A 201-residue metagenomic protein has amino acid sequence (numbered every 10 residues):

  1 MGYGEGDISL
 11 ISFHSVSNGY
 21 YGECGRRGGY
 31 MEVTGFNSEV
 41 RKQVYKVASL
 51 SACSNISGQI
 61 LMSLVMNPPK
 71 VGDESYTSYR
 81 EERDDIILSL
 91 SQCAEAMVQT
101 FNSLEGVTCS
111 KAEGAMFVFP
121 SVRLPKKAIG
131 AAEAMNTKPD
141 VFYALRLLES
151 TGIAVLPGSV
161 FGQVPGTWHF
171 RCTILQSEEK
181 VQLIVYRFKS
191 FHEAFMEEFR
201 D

Functional and structural regions predicted by a protein language model:
M1-D201: PLP-dependent class I/II
